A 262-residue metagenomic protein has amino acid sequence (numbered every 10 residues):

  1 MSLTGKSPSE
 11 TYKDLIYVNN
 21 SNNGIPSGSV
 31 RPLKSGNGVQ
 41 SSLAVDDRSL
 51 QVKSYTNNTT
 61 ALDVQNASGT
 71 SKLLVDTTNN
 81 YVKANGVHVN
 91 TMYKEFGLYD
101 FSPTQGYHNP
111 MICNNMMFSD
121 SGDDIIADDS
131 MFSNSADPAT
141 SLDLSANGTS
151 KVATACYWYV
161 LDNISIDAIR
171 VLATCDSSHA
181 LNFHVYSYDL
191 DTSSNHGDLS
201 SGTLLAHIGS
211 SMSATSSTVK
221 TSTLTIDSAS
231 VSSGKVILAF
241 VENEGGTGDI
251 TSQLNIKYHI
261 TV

Functional and structural regions predicted by a protein language model:
M1-S29, S49-S54, T59, T77-S145 (+6 more regions): Glycine-rich, low-complexity segments
K34, A44, Q51, D63 (+2 more regions): Extracellular beta-strand solenoid repeats
N37-V39, G69-S71, G202: Residue-level signal for glycine
S49, I164, S232-K235: Surface-exposed loop/turn positions
A67-G69, Y188-S193: Change "in extracellular beta-sheet-rich domains … of secreted and cell-surface proteins" to "in beta-sheet-rich domains
D137-Y159: A short beta-strand-loop element at or near the start of a globular domain
V160-A168: Extended extracellular/luminal ectodomain segments enriched in beta-structured repeat modules
D227-G246: Noncatalytic modules at the cell exterior or secretory-pathway interfaces, chiefly beta-strand-rich lectin/adhesion
